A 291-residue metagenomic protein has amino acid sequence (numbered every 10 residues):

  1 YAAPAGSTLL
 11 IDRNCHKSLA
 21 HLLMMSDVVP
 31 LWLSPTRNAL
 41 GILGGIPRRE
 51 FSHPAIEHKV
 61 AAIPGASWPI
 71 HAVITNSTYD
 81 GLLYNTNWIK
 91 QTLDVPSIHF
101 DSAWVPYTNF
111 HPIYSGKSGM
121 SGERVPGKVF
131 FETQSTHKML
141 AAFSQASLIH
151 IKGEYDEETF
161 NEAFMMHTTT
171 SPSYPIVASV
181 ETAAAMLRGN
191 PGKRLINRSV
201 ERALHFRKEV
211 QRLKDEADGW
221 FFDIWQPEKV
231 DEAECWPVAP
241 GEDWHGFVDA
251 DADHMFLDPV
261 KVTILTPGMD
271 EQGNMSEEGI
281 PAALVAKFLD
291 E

Functional and structural regions predicted by a protein language model:
Y1-K214: Conserved PLP-enzyme active-site core in the AAT-like
E201-E291: Conserved C-terminal alpha-helix-loop-beta "cap" of PLP-dependent enzymes that closes/shapes the active-site mouth
